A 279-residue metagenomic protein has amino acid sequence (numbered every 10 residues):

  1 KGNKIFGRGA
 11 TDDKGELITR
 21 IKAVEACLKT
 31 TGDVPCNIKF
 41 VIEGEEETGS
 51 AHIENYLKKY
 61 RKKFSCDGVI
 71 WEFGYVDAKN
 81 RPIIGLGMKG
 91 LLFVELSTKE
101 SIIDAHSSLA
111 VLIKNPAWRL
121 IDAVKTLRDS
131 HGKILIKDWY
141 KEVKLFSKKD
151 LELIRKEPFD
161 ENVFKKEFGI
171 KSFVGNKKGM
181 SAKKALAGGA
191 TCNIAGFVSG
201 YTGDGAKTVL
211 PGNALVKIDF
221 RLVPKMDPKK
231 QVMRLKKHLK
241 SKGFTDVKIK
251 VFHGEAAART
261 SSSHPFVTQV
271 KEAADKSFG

Functional and structural regions predicted by a protein language model:
K4, G9-G87: Acidic/histidine-rich catalytic neighborhood of metal-dependent amide-processing enzymes
K22-K29, D122-T126, F220: Short glycine/serine- and small hydrophobic-enriched flexible loop segments
R61, D77, L86-G87, H106-F197 (+1 more regions): Acidic-enriched catalytic cores of C-N bond-cleaving enzymes acting on peptides and small amides
P82-L86, G203-T208: Short beta-strand/turn micro-motifs at beta-sheet edges
I83-K99: Flexible glycine/proline-rich, aromatic-decorated loop/lid segments
L112-I113, D204-G212: Short, solvent-exposed beta-strand/turn "edge" segments of beta-rich domains on protein surfaces
V124-K125, R155-K156, S262-G279: Active-site-adjacent substrate-binding region of metalloamidase/peptidase-like peptide-processing proteins
F220-V223, K248-S263: A short beta-alpha structural unit
